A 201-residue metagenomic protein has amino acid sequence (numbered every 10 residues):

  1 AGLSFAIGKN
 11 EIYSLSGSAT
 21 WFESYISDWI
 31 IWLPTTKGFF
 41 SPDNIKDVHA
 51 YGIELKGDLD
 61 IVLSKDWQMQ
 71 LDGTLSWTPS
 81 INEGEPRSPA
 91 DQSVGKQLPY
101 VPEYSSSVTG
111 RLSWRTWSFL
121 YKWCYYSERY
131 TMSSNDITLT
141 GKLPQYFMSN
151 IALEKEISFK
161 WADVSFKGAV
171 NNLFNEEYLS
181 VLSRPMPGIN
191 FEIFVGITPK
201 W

Functional and structural regions predicted by a protein language model:
A1-F5, I53-L59, L75, V108-W114 (+4 more regions): Residues on the lipid-exposed face of transmembrane beta-strands in outer-membrane beta-barrel proteins
G8-L15, V62-M69, S158-S165, W201: Short loop/turn motifs that connect adjacent beta-strands in outer-membrane beta-barrel proteins
N10, V62-S64, V101, L112 (+3 more regions): Surface-exposed coil/turn segments at beta-strand junctions on protein surfaces, enriched
Y13-I26, P42-Y130: Gram-negative outer-membrane beta-barrel transporters
W29-L33, E83-P89, S133-N135, Y178-L182: Outer-membrane beta-barrel and related beta-rich outer-membrane complex signature in Gram-negative bacteria
G38-I45, A90-Q97, D136-G141, Y178-S183: Extracellular loop and loop/strand-boundary signature of outer-membrane beta-barrel proteins
C124-S134, K142-W201: C-terminal beta-signal and adjacent terminal beta-strands/loops of Gram-negative outer-membrane beta-barrel proteins
